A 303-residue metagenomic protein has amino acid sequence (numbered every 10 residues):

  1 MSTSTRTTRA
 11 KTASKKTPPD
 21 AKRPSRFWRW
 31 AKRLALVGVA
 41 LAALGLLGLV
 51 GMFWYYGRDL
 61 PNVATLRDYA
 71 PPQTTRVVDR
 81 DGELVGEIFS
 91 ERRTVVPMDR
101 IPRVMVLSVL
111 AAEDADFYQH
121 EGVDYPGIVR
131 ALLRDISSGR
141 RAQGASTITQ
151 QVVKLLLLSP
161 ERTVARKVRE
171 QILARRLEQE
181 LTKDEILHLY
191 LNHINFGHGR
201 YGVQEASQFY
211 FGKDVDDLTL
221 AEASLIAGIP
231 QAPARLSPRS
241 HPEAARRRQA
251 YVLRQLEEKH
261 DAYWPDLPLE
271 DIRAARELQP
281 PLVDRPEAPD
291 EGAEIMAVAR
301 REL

Functional and structural regions predicted by a protein language model:
S2-V78, D116, I136, A293-E294: N-terminal type II signal-anchor transmembrane helix that functions as the membrane-insertion/stop-transfer segment
S4, E83, G228-A232: Short connector loops/turns at beta-strand edges and beta->alpha or beta->beta junctions
R29, R33, V37, R103-V104 (+2 more regions): Residue-level signature of transmembrane alpha-helical entry/exit and packing/kink sites in multi-pass membrane
Y56-S108: Terminal hydrophobic membrane-targeting helix
D68-A70, I88-F89, E121-P126, A145-S146 (+1 more regions): Short, glycine-/polar-rich solvent-exposed loops and beta-turns at beta-strand/coil boundaries
E83-R93, I128-R134, K167: N-terminal periplasmic "start-of-domain" segments of outer-membrane beta-barrel proteins
P97-I148, Y201-A206, F211, L218 (+1 more regions): Flexible, acidic/glycine-enriched loop-and-adjacent beta/alpha segments that face the extracytoplasmic/periplasmic side
R140-L303: Non-catalytic, structured segments within soluble enzyme domains
